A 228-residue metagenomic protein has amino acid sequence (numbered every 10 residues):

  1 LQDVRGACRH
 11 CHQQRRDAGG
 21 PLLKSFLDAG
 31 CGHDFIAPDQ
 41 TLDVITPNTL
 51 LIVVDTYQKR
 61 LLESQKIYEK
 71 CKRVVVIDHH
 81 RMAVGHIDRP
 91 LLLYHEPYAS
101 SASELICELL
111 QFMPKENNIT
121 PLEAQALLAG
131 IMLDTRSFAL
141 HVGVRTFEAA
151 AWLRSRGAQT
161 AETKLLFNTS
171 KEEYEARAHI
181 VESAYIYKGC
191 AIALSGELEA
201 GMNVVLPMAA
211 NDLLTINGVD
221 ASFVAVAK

Functional and structural regions predicted by a protein language model:
L1-A29, L42-T49, L133-K228: Hydrophobic helix-and-loop "lid/oligomerization" segment in the mid-to-C-terminal part of catalytic domains
C8, I52, V75-V76, I106 (+1 more regions): Hydrophobic aliphatic residue packing
G19-L22, K70, A102: Generic hydrophobic, aliphatic-rich segments that mediate packing or membrane embedding
G30-L92: Active-site cofactor/cluster-binding pocket
D39-L42, L62-K66, L93-P97, E116-N118 (+2 more regions): A generic local secondary-structure boundary/capping motif
H79-A150: Short alpha-helices
